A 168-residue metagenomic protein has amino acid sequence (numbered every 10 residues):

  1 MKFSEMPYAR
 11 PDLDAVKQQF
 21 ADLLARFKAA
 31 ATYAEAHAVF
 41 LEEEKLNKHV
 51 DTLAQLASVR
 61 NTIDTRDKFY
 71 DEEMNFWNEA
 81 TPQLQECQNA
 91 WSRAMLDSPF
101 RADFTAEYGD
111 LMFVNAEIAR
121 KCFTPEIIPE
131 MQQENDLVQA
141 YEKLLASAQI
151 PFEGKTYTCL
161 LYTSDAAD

Functional and structural regions predicted by a protein language model:
M1-S164: A well-structured
A166-D168: Positively charged, low-complexity/disordered segments
